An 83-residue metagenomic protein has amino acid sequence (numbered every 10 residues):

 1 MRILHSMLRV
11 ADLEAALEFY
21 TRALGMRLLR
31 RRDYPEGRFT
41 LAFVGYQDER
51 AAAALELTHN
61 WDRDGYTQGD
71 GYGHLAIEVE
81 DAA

Functional and structural regions predicted by a protein language model:
M1-L4: Extreme N-terminal starter segment of soluble prokaryotic enzymes
M7-A52: Core segments of cupin and vicinal oxygen chelate
D12-E14, A52, N60-A83: Vicinal oxygen chelate
